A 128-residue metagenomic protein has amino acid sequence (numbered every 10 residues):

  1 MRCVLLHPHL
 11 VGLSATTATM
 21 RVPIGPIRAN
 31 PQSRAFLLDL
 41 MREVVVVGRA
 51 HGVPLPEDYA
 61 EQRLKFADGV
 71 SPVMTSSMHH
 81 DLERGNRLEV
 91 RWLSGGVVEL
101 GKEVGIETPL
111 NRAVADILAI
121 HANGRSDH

Functional and structural regions predicted by a protein language model:
M1-V45, S71-P72: Active-site-proximal catalytic alpha-helix in oxidoreductases
R34, L38-H128: NAD(P)-dependent Rossmann-like dehydrogenase/reductase catalytic/cofactor-binding core
